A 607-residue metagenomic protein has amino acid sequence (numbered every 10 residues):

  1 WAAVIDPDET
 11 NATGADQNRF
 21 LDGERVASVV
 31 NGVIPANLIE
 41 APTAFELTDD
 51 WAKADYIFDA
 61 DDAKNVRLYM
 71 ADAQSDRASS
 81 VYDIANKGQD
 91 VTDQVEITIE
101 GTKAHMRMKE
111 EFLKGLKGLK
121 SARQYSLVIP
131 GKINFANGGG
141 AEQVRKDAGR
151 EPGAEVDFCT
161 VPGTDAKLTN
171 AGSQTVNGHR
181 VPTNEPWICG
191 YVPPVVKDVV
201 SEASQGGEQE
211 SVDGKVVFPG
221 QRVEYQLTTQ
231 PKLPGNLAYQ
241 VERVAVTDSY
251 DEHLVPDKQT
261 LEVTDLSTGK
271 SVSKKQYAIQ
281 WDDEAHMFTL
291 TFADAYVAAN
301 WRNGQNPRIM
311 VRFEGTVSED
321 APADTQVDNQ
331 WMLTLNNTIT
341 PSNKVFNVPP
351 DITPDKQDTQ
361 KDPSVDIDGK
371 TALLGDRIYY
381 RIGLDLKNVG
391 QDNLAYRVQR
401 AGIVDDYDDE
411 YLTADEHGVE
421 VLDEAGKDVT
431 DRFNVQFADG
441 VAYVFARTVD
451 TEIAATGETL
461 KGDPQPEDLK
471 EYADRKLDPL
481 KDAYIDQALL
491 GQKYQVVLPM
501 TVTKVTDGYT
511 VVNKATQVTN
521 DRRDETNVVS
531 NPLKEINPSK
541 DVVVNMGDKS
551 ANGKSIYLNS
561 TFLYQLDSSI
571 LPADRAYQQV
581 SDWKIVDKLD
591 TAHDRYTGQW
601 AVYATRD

Functional and structural regions predicted by a protein language model:
W1-A12, V144-V212, A321-I367, T371-A372 (+2 more regions): Extracellular/luminal low-complexity Ser/Thr/Pro-rich, glycosylation-prone repeat/linker regions
V4-Q17, A73-Q94, I99, G138-C159 (+7 more regions): Surface-exposed intrinsically disordered loops and tails
D16, G23, G88, G101 (+24 more regions): Polar/charged low-complexity regions in secreted precursors and cytosolic/nuclear IDRs
D16-E46, V217-T247, A372-A401, I556-V586: Short beta-strand elements of extracellular/lumenal beta-sandwich folds
V30-N31, A104-L168, T291-V327, I382 (+2 more regions): Low-complexity, intrinsically disordered segments enriched in Ser/Thr together with acidic residues
G32-A36, W51-K53, G131-N137, Q174-G178 (+10 more regions): Beta-strand elements of well-folded, non-transmembrane domains
P42-M108, Q240-F292, A395-A473, V580-D607: A surface/secretory-pathway sequence property marking extracellular, secreted, or lumenal proteins enriched
